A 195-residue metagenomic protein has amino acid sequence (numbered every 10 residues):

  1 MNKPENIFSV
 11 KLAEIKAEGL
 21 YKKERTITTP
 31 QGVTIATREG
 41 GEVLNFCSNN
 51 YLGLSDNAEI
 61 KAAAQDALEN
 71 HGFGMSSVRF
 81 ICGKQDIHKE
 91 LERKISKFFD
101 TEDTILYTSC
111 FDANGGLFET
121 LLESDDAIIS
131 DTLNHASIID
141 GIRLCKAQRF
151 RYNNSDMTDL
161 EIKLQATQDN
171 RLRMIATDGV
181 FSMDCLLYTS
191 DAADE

Functional and structural regions predicted by a protein language model:
M1-K97, S190: N-terminal glycine-rich, Lys/His-bearing helix-loop that initiates the first secondary-structure elements of many
V78-C82, R93-G116: Short loop-beta-helix segment that forms the pyridoxal 5′-phosphate
L117-A136: Conserved PLP-anchoring active-site segment centered on the Schiff-base-forming lysine
S124, L144-K146: Short, structured coil segments at secondary-structure junctions
F150-N153: Short acidic-hydrophobic, aromatic-tinged amphipathic segments that line or gate anion-handling sites
L160-Q168: Short amphipathic alpha-helix with an adjacent loop that forms part of the alpha/beta core around
F181-L187: Active-site glycine- and acidic-residue-rich loops that bind and position anionic ligands or nucleotide-like cofactors
Y188-E195: Conserved small/polar residues in nucleotide/adenosyl-binding loops
